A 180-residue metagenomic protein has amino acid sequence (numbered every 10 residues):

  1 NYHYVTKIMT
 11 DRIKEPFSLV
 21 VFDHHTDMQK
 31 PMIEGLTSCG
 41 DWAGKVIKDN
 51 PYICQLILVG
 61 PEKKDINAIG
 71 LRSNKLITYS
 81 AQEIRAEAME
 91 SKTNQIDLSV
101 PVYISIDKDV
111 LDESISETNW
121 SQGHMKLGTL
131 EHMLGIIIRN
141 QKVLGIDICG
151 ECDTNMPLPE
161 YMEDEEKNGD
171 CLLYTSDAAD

Functional and structural regions predicted by a protein language model:
N1-K63: Active-site histidine-anchored catalytic micro-motif
Y2-E15, A88-V100, E131-R139: Short amphipathic alpha-helices and their capping/turn segments at secondary-structure boundaries
S18, E34-I47, E113-D153: A short alpha/beta connector and helix-capping loop motif
F22, I104-K108, A179: Active-site flanking residues adjacent to catalytic metal/cofactor-binding acidic residues
I57-D65, L144-P159: Acidic carboxylate-rich catalytic motifs and surrounding loops in phosphoryl-/glycosyl-chemistry enzymes
I57-E117: Active-site rim beta-loop-alpha module in soluble metabolic enzymes
E165-G169: C-terminal accessory extensions appended to soluble enzyme cores
Y174-D180: Conserved small/polar residues in nucleotide/adenosyl-binding loops
